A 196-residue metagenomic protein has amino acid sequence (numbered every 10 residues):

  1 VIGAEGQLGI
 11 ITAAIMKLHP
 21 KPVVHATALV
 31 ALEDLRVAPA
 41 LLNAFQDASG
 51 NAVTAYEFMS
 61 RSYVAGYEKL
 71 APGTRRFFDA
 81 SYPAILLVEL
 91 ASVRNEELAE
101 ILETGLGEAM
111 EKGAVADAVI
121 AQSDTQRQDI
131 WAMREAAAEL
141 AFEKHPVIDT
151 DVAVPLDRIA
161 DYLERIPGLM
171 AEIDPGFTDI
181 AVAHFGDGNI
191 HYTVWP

Functional and structural regions predicted by a protein language model:
V1-P196: Noncatalytic alpha-helical scaffold of FAD-dependent oxidoreductases
